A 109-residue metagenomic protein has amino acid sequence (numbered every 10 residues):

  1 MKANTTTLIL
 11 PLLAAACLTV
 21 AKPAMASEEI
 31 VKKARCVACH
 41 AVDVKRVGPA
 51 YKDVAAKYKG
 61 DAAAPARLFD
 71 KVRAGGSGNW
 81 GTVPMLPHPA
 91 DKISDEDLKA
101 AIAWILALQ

Functional and structural regions predicted by a protein language model:
K2-P11: Bacterial N-terminal signal peptides that target proteins for export
A16, A21-P23: N-terminal signal peptide c-region/cleavage motif recognized by signal peptidases
V31-K33: Short sequence/structural segments immediately N-terminal
R35-V42, A101: The canonical Cys-X-X-Cys-His
V47-Y58, R73-A100: Axial heme c-ligation environment in periplasmic c-type cytochrome domains
A101-Q109: Aromatic- and Gly/Pro-enriched helix-to-coil junctions and flexible linker segments
